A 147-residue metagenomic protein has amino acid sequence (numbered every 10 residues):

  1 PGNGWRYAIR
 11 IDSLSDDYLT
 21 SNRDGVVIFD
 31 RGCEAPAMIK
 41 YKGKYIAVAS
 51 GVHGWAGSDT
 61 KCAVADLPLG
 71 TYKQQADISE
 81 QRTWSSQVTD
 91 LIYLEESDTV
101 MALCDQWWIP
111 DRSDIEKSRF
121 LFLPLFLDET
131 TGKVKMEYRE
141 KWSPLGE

Functional and structural regions predicted by a protein language model:
P1-E147: Carbohydrate-active catalytic/glycan-binding domains of CAZyme proteins, especially the secreted or lumenal ectodomains
